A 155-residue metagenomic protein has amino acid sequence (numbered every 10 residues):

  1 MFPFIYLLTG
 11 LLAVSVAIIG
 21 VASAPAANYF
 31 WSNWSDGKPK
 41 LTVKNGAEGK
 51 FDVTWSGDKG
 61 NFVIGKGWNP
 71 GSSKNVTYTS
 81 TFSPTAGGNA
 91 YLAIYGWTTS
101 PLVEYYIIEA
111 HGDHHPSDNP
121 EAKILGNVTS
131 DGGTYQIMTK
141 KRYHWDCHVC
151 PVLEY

Functional and structural regions predicted by a protein language model:
M1-P25: Fungal secretory targeting signals
L8, H114-H115, I137, H144: A broad, structure-centric signal for solvent-exposed, well-ordered loop/edge residues that line or flank functional
A13, Y106, S117-P120, R142 (+1 more regions): Generic alpha-helix signal with a bias toward terminal, lower-confidence helices and secondary-structure junctions
A26, W31, D36-A86: Short N-terminal edge-element motif at the start of the domain
S35-K40, N119-L125, T134: Short small/polar-residue motifs
W55, E109, T139: Pocket-edge structural micro-motifs
G65-T129: Extracellular-facing segments of soluble proteins and assemblies that are Gly/Ser/Thr-biased and enriched in aromatics
T134-Y155: Domain-length functional cores that host ligand/cofactor binding and catalytic or interaction surfaces in mature
